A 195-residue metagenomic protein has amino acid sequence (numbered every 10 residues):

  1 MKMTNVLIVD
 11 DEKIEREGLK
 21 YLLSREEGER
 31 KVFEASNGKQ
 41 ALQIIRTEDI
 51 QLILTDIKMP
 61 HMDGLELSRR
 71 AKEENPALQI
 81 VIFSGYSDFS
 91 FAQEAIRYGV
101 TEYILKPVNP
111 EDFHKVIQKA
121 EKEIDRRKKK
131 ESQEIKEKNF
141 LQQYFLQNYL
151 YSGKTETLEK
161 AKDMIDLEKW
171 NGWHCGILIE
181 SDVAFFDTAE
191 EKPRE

Functional and structural regions predicted by a protein language model:
M1-N5: Non-catalytic signal-transmission and effector/linker regions of two-component phosphorelay proteins
E12-F33: Two-component/phosphorelay signaling modules centered on CheY-like receiver
S24-R25, T47, E73, L167: Secondary-structure boundary motif
A35-K39: Conserved Asp/Asn-Gly motif in the active-site loop of CheY-like receiver
L42-K136: CheY-like receiver
E102, V108-E195: Interdomain helical linkers/hinges and coiled-coil/dimerization scaffolds that transmit conformational signals
